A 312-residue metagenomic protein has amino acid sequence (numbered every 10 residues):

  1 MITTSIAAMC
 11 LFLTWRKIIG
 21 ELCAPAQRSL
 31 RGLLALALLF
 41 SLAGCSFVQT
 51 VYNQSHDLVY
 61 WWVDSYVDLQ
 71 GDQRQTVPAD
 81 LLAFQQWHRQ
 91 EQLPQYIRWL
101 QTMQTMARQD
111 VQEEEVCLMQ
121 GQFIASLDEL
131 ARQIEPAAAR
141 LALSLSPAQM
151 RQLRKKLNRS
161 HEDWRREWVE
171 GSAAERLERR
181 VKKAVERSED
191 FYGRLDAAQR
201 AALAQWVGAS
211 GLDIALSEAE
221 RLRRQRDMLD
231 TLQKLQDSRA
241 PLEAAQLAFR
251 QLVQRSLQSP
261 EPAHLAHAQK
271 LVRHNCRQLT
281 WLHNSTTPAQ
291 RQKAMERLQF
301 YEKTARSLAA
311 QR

Functional and structural regions predicted by a protein language model:
I6, F12-L33: Bacterial N-terminal signal peptides that target proteins for export
L33-F40: Sec-dependent N-terminal signal peptides
A43-G44: C-terminal motif of bacterial Sec signal peptides marking the signal peptidase cleavage site
V48-A83, V169-L203: Immediate post-signal-peptide N-terminus of mature secreted/exported proteins
Q49-A148, Q152, K156, L298-Y301: N-terminal Sec/ER secretory leader and immediately downstream segment of secreted/extracellular precursors
Y52, V67-Q75, L127-P136, S146 (+3 more regions): Short, low-complexity cationic-aromatic patches
Y60-W61, E218-R312: A cross-kingdom marker for long, charged
A138-E261: Extended amphipathic alpha-helical interaction segments
